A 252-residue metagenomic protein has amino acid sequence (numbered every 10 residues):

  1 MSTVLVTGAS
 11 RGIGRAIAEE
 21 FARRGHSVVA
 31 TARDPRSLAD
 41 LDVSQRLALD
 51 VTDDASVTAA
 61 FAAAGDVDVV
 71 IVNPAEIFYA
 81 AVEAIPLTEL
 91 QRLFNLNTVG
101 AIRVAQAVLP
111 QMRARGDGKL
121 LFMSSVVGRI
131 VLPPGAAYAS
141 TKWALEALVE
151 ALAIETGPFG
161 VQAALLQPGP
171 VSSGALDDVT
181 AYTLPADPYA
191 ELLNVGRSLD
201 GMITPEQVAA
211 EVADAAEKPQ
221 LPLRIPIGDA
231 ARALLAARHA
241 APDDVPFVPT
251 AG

Functional and structural regions predicted by a protein language model:
S10, A18: N-terminal Rossmann NAD(P)H-binding glycine-rich loop of SDR-like oxidoreductase domains
N73-F78: Conserved NAD(P)H cofactor-binding loop of Rossmann-fold oxidoreductase domains
A81-V82, E89-Q91: Substrate-binding pocket helix/loop in short-chain dehydrogenase/reductase
A105-Q106, E150: A short, exposed helix-loop element centered on a Lys and neighboring polar residues
S125: Residue(s) in the substrate-gating loop at a strand-loop-helix junction that position the organic substrate next
I130, A151-Q162: Active-site-adjacent segment of SDR/Rossmann-fold oxidoreductases
P158-P222: SDR active-site lid
